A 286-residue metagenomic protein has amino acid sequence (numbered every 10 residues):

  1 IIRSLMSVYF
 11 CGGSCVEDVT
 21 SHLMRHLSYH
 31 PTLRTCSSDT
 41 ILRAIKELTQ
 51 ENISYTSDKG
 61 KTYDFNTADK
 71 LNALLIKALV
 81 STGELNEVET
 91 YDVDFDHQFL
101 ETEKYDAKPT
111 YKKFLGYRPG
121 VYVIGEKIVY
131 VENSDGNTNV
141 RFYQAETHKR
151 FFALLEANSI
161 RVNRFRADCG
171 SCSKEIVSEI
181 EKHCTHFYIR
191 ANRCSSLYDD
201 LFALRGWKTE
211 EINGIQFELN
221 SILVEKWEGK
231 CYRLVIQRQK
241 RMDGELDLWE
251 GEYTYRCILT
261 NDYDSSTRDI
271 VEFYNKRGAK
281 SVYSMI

Functional and structural regions predicted by a protein language model:
I1-R3, F142: Basic, short loop/linker segments at the boundary and entry of helix-turn-helix/winged-helix-like folds
S4-L5, V19, L33-I41, E89-F99 (+5 more regions): Short, conserved catalytic/metal-binding motifs centered on acidic residues
S7, C11-E17: Short capping segments at the starts of secondary-structure elements
V16-P31: DNA-recognition alpha helix
R34, I45-V121: Active-site-proximal, Lys/Arg-enriched surface segment that forms a nucleic-acid-binding/basic interface patch
K112-N158: Electropositive, glycine- and tryptophan-enriched low-complexity nucleic-acid-binding patches
T138-Y198: Domain-level cores of phosphate- or acyl-group-handling catalytic modules
H186-I286: An anionic, glycine-rich sequence signature occurring as long contiguous blocks
